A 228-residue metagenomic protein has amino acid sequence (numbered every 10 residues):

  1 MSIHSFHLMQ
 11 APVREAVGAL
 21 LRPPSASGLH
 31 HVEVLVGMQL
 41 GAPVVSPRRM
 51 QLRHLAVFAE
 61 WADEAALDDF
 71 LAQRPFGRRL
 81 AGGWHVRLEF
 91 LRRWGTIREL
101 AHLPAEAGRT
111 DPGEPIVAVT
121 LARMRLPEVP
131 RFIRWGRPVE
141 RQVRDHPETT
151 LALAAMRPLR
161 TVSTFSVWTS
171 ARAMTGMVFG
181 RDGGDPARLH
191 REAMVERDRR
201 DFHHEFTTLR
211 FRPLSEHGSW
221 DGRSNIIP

Functional and structural regions predicted by a protein language model:
M1-L55, A62-F70, A81-P158, A173-G184 (+1 more regions): Short S/T/G/P-rich N-terminal loop/turn motif that feeds into the first structured element of a domain
V57-A59, T164: Generic transmembrane alpha-helix motif of multi-pass integral membrane proteins
R74: Catalytic-core segment of enzymes that process non-peptidic bonds
A155-M156, S163-S166: Alpha-helical membrane segments in multi-pass integral membrane proteins
D185, L189-E196: Aromatic sugar-binding interfaces of carbohydrate-active proteins
